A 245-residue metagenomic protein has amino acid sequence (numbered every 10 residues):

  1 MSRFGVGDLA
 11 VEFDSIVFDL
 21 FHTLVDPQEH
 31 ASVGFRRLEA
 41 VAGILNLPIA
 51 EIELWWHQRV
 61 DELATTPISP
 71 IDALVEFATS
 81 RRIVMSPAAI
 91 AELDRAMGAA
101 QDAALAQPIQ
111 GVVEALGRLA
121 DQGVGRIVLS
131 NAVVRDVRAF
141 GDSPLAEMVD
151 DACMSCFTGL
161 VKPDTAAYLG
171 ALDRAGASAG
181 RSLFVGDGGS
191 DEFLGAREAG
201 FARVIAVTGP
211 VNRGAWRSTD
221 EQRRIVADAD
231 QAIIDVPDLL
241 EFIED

Functional and structural regions predicted by a protein language model:
M1-I16, P27-Q28, V113, G117-A120 (+1 more regions): Asp-based, Mg2+/Mn2+-dependent phosphohydrolase catalytic module
R3-E114, D121, V134, R138: N-terminal helical cap/lid subdomain that shapes the substrate entry/recognition surface in HAD-like hydrolases
